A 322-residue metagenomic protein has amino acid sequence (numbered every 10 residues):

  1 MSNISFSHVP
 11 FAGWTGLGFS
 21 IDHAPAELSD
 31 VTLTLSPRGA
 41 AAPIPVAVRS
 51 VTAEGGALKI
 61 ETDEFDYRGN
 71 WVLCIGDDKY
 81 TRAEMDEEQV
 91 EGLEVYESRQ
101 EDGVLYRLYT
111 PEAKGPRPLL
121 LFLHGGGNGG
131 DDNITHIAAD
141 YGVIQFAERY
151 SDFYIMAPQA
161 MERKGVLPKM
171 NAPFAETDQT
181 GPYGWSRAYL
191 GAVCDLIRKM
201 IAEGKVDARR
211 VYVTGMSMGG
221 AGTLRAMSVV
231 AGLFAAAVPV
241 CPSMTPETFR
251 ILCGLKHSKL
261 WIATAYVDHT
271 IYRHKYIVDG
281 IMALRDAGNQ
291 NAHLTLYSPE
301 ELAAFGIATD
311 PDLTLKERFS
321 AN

Functional and structural regions predicted by a protein language model:
M1-L119, G280: A domain-start/cap signature at the N-terminus of enzymes
G115, K169-S217: Gly/Ser-rich "nucleophile elbow"/oxyanion-hole loop immediately N-terminal to the catalytic nucleophile in hydrolases
L119, G126-L190: Active-site machinery of serine-nucleophile hydrolases
L121-L123, V240: Alpha/beta-hydrolase
L123-G125, T264-A265: The conserved beta1-alpha1 loop
S151, G254-L260: Short, proline-enriched alpha-helix->beta-strand connector loops that line the catalytic pocket of alpha/beta-hydrolase
I201-G254: Primarily recognizes the serine-hydrolase "nucleophile elbow" in alpha/beta-hydrolase and SGNH/GDSL folds
W261-N322: C-terminal catalytic histidine-bearing segment of alpha/beta-hydrolase fold enzymes
